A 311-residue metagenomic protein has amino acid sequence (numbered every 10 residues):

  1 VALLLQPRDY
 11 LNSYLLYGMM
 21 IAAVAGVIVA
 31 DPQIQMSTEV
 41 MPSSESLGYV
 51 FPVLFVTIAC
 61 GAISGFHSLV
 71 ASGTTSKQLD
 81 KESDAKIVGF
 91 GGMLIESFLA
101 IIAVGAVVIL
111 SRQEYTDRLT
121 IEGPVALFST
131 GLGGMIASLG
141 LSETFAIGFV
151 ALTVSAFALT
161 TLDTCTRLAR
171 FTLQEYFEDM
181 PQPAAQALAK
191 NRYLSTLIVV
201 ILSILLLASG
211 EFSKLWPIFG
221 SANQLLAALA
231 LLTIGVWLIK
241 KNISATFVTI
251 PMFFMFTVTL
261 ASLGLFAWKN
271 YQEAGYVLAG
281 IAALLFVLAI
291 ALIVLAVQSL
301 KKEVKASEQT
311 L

Functional and structural regions predicted by a protein language model:
V1-A2, Y17-P42, I109-S111, L238-K241 (+1 more regions): Hydrophobic alpha-helical segments and their helix-loop junctions in multi-pass secondary transporters
V1-N12, K77-Q78, L162, A208-L215 (+1 more regions): Membrane-water interface regions at transmembrane-helix termini and the short interhelical loops of multi-pass membrane
V1-V29, R170, Q174, F219-A230 (+1 more regions): Membrane-interface loop-to-helix entry segments
A2-S13, F66-L99, T120, A169 (+1 more regions): Hydrophobic, small-residue-rich membrane helices and short re-entrant helix-turn-helix hairpins that build
V27-M41, L94-T130: Extracellular/periplasmic helix-exit of transmembrane alpha-helices
S46-A59, I101, I109-Q113, S138-F157 (+1 more regions): Select transmembrane alpha-helical segments in multipass membrane proteins
C60-L79, E143-Y176, Q224: Membrane-helix boundary/coupling elements in multi-pass transport proteins
G91-F98, T144-A146, E175-G210: Loop-to-transmembrane helix boundary motifs in multi-pass membrane proteins
